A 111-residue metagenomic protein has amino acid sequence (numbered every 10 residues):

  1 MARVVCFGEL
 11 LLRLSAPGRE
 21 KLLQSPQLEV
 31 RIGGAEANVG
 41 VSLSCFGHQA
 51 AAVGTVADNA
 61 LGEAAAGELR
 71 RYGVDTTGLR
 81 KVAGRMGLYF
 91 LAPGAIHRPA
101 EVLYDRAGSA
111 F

Functional and structural regions predicted by a protein language model:
M1-K21: Positively charged, low-complexity intrinsically disordered leader regions
V4, A50-A52: Hydrophobic/aromatic residues located in beta-strands of well-ordered beta-sheets within soluble catalytic
R13-P17, F46, Y72: Change "in soluble alpha/beta enzymes" to "in soluble alpha/beta proteins
R19-L22, A66-E68: Short, glycine/charged-enriched secondary-structure capping and boundary segments
L23-G33: Short pre-catalytic strand/loop immediately N-terminal to key active-site residues, enriched for Gly-Thr
R31, N38-A50: Alpha-helix C-terminal capping segments
A35-E36, M86: Short glycine/serine/threonine-rich phosphate/pyrophosphate-binding segments that cradle anionic phosphate groups
V53-F111: Conserved N-terminal subdomain of the carbohydrate kinase-like
